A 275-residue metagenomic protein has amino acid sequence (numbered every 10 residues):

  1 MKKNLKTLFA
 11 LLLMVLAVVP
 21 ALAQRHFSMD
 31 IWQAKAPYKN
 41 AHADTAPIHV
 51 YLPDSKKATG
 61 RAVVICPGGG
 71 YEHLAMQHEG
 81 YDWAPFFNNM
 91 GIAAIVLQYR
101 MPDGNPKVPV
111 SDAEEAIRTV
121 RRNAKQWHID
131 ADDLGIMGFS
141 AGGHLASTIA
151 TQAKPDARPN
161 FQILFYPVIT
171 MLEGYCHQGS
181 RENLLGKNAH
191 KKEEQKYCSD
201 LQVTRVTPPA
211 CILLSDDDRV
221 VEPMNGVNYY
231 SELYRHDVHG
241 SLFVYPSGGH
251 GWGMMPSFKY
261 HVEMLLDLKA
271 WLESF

Functional and structural regions predicted by a protein language model:
Q24-K57: N-terminal cap/lid segment of alpha/beta-hydrolase-fold proteins
A34, P167-Q202, P208: Mobile cap/lid helix-loop segments that gate and shape the active-site cleft of serine hydrolases
Y51, V227-F275: C-terminal catalytic histidine-bearing segment of alpha/beta-hydrolase fold enzymes
T59-G68: Short beta-strand element of the alpha/beta-hydrolase
A75-A84, I95-A131, M255-E263: Catalytic nucleophile-loop/oxyanion-hole region of alpha/beta-hydrolase and closely related hydrolase-like folds
E115-S180, E194: Primarily recognizes the serine-hydrolase "nucleophile elbow" in alpha/beta-hydrolase and SGNH/GDSL folds
V206, I212-L214, D218: Short beta-strand/loop motif that positions the catalytic acidic residue of the alpha/beta-hydrolase fold
R219-N225: Conserved alpha/beta-hydrolase "acid-adjacent" motif
